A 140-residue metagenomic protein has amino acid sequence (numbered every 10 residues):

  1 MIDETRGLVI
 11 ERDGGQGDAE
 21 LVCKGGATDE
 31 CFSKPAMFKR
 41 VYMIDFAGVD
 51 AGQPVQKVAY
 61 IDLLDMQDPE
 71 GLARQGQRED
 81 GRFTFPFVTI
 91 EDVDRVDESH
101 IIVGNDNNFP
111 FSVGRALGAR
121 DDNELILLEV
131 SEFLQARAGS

Functional and structural regions predicted by a protein language model:
M1-S140: Sequence/structural signature of beta-propeller domains
